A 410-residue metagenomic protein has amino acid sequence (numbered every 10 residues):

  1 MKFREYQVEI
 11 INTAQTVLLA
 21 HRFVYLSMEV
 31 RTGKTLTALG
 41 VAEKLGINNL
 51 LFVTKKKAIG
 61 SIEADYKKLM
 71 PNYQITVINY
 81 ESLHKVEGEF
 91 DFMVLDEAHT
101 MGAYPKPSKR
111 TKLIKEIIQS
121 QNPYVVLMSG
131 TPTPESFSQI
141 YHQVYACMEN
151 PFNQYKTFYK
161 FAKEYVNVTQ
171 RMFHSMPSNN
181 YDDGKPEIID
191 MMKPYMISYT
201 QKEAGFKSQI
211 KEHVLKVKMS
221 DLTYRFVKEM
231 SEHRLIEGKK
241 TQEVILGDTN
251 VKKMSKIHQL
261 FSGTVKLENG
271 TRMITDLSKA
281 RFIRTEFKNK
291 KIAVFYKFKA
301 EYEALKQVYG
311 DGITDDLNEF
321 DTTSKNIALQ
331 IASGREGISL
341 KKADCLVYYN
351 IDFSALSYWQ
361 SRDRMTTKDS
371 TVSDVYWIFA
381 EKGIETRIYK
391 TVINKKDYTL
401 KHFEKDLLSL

Functional and structural regions predicted by a protein language model:
M1-Y25: Conserved pre-motif I regulatory segment
R22, A98, A103-P105, F137-Y141 (+4 more regions): Interdomain linker/hinge connecting the two RecA-like lobes of the SF2 helicase core
T32-V41, L45-Y66, P134-Q139, F298-K299: Conserved Walker A/P-loop ATP-binding site and its immediately adjacent core in helicase/helicase-like ATPase domains
T35, L83-G88, E135-F137, Y302-A304 (+1 more regions): SF2 helicase motor core recognition
K55, L69-K85: Inter-Walker segment of RecA-like/P-loop motor cores
F92, R110-Q201, S370: Conserved P-loop NTPase motor "coupling/switch" region that bridges the ATPase
Y296-L317: Conserved helicase motor "Helicase C" RecA-like lobe of SF1/SF2 P-loop NTPases
F353-W359, T366-L410: A conserved SF2-helicase RecA2
